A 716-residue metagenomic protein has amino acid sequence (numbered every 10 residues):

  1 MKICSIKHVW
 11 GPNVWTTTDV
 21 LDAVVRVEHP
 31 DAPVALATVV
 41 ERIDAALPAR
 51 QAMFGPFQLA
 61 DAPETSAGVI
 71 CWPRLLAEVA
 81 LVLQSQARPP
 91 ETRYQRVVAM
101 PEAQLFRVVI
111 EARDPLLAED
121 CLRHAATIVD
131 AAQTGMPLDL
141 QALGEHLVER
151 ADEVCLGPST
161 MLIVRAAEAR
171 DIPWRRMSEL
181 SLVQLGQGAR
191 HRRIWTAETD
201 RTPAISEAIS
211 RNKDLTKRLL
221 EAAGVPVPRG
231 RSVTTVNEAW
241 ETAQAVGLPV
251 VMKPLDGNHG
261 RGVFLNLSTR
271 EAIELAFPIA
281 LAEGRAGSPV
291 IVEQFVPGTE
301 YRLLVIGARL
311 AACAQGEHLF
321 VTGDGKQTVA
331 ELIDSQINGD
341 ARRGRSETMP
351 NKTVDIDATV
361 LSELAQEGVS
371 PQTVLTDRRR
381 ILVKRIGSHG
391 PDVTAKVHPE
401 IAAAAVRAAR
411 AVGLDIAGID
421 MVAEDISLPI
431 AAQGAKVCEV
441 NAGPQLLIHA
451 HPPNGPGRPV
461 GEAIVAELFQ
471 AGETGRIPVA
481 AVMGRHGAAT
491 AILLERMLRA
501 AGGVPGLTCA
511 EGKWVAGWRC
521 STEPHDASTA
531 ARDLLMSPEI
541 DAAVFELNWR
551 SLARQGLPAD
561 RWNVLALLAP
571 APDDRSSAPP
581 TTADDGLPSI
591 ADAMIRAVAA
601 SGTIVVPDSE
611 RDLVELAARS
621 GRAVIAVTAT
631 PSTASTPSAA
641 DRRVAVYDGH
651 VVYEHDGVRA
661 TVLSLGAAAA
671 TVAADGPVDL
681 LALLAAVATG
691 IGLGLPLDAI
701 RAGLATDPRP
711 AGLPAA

Functional and structural regions predicted by a protein language model:
M1-A169, R309, E317-D324, T328-E331 (+1 more regions): ATP-dependent carboxylate activation and anion-phosphoryl transfer catalytic cores that bind Mg-ATP to form
I110-A245, N258, T490: Conserved N-proximal alpha/beta basic substrate-recognition cap immediately N-terminal to, or forming the N-lobe
Q187, V305-R309, D377, D425 (+2 more regions): Short acidic-glycine loop/turn motifs at beta-strand connectors
R192-V354, P399-A402, G461: Active-site nucleotide/adenylate-binding loops and adjacent lid/helix of ATP-dependent enzymes
L332-H389: Extended, charge-rich helix/loop segments that form flexible, surface "patches" used to engage negatively charged
A471-A516: Walker A (P-loop) phosphate-binding motif
R476, D541, R554-A716: Acidic, Mg2+-coordinating active-site environments of NTP-dependent enzymes
W518-Q555, L567: Conserved nucleotide-sensing/catalytic segment adjacent to the nucleotide-binding pocket in NTP-handling enzymes
